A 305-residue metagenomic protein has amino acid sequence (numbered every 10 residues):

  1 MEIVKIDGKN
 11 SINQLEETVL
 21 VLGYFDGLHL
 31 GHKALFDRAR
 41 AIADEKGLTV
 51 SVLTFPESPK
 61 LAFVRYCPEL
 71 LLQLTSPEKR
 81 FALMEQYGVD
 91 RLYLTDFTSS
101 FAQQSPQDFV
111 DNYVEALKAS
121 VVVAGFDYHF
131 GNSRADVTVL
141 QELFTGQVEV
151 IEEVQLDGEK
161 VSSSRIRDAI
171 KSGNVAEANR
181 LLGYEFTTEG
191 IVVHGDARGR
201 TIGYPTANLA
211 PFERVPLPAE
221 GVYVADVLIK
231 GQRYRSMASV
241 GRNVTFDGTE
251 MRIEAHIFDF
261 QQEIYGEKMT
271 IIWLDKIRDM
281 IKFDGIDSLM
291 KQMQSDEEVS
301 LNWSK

Functional and structural regions predicted by a protein language model:
E2-N10, L72, Y93: Short acidic-hydrophobic, aromatic-tinged amphipathic segments that line or gate anion-handling sites
K9-N13, S99-A102, V154-K160: A short acidic, often aromatic-flanked loop/helix-cap motif at beta-alpha or helix-coil junctions that lines enzyme
K9-S76: N-terminal catalytic cores of NTP/NDP-binding nucleotidyl/phosphoryl-transfer enzymes
H29, M84, V122, A178 (+2 more regions): Residue-level signal for inorganic ion chemistry
L61-G146: N-terminal Rossmann-like or analogous alpha/beta NTP/dinucleotide-binding catalytic cores that position adenine
Q147-M237: Glycine-rich, Lys/Arg-enriched anion-binding loops that position phosphate/diphosphate groups for phosphoryl
G195-K305: Phosphate/ribose-recognition catalytic cores of enzymes acting on nucleotide-derived substrates
